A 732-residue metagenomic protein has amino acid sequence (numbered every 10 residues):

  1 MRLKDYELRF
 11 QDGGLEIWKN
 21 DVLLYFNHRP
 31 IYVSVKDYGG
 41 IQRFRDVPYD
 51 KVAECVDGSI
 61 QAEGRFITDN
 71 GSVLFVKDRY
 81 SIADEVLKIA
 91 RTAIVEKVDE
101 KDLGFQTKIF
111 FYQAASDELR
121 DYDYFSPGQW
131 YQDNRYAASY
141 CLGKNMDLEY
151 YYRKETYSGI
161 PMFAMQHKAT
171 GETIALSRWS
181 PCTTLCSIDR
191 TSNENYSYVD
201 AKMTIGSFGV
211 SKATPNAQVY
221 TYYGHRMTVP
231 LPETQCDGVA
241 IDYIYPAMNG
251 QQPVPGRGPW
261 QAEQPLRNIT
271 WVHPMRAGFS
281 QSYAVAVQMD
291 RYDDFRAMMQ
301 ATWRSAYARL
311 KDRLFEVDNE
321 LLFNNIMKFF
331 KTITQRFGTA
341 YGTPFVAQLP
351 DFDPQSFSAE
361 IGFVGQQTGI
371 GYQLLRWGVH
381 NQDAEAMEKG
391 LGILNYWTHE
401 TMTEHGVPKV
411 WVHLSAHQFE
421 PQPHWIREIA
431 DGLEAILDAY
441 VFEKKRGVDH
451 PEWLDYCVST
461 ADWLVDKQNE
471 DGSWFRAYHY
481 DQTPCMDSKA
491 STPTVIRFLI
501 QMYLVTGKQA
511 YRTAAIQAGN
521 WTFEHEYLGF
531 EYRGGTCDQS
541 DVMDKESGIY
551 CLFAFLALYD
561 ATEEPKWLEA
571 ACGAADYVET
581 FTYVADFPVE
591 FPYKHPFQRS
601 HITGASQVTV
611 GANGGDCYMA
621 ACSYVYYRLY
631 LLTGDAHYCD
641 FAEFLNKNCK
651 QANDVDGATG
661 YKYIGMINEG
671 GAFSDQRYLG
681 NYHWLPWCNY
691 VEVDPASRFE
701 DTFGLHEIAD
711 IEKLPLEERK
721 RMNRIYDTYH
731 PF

Functional and structural regions predicted by a protein language model:
R2-L433, D438-W453, S459-D462: Carbohydrate-recognition beta-sandwich/jelly-roll modules in extracellular/periplasmic carbohydrate-active proteins
Y196, C236, N249-Q251, T270 (+3 more regions): Glycan-recognition and catalytic cores of secretory/periplasmic carbohydrate-active enzymes
